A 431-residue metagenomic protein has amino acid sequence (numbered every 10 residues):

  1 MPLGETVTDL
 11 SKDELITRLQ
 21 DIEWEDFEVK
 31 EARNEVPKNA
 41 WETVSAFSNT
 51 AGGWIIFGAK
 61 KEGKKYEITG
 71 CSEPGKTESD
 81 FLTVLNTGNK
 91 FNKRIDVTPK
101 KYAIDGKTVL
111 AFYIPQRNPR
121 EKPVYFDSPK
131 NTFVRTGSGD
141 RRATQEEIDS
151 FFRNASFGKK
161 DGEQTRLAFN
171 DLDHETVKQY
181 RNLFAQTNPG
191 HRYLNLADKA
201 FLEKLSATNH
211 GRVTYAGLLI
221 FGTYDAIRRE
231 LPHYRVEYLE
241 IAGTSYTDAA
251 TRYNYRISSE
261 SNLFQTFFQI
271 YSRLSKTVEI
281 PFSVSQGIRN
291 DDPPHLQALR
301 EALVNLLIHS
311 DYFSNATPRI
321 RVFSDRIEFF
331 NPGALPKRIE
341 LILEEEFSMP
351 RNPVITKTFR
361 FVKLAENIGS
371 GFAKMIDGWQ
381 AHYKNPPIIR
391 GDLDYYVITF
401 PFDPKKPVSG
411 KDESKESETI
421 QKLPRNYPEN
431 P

Functional and structural regions predicted by a protein language model:
M1-P407: Conserved N-terminal catalytic/coupling substructures associated with nucleotide/phosphate chemistry
D394-Y427: Conserved alpha/beta core segments of nucleic-acid transaction machinery
E429-P431: Charged/polar low-complexity intrinsically disordered segments, enriched in acidic residues
